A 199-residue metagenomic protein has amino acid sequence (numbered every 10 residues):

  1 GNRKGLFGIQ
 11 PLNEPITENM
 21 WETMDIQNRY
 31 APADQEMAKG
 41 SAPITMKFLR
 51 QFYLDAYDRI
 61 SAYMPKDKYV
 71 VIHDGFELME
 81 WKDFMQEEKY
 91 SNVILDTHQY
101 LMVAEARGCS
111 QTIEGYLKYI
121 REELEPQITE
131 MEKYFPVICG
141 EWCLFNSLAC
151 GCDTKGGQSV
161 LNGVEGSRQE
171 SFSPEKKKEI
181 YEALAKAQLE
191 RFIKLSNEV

Functional and structural regions predicted by a protein language model:
G5-G8, I16-E190: Extracellular glycoside hydrolase catalytic/binding regions
N13: Short helix- or helix-capping micro-motifs that position conserved polar/aromatic residues at function-defining sites
S196-V199: C-terminal functional modules
